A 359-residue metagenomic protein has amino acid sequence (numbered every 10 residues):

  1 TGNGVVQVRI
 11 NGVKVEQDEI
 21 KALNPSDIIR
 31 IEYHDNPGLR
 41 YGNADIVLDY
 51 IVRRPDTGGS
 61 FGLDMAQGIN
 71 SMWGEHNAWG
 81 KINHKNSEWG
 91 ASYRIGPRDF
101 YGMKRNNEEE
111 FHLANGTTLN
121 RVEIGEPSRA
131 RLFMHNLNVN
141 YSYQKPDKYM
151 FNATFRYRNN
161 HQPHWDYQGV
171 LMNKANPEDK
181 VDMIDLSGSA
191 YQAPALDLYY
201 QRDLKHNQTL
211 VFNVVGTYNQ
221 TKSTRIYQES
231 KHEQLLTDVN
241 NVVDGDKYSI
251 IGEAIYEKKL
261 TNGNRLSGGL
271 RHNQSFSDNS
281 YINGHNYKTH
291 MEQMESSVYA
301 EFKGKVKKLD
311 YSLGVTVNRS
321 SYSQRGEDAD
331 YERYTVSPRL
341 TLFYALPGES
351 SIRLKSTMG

Functional and structural regions predicted by a protein language model:
T1-G169, D185-Q220, D246, I250 (+3 more regions): Membrane-proximal, glycine/serine-rich, low-complexity loop/turn segments characteristic of large bacterial
V6, V13, V122, D182 (+4 more regions): Hydrophobic transmembrane signal anchors and adjacent membrane-proximal interface regions, especially in viral
R53-P55, E229-K231, G314-N318: A short glycine/small-residue-enriched secondary-structure motif
D64-A66, V122-P127, D179-L186, L235-V242 (+2 more regions): Extracellular loop and loop/strand-boundary signature of outer-membrane beta-barrel proteins
G102-T117, H164-D179, K222-K231, D278-N286 (+1 more regions): Outer-membrane beta-barrel translocator domains and adjoining extracellular loop/strand segments of Gram-negative
E108-H112, I226-I251: Amphipathic, soluble alpha/beta structural segments
K247-S249, T261-S275, N283-G359: Structural signature of Gram-negative outer-membrane beta-barrels, strongest in the C-terminal barrel of TonB-dependent
